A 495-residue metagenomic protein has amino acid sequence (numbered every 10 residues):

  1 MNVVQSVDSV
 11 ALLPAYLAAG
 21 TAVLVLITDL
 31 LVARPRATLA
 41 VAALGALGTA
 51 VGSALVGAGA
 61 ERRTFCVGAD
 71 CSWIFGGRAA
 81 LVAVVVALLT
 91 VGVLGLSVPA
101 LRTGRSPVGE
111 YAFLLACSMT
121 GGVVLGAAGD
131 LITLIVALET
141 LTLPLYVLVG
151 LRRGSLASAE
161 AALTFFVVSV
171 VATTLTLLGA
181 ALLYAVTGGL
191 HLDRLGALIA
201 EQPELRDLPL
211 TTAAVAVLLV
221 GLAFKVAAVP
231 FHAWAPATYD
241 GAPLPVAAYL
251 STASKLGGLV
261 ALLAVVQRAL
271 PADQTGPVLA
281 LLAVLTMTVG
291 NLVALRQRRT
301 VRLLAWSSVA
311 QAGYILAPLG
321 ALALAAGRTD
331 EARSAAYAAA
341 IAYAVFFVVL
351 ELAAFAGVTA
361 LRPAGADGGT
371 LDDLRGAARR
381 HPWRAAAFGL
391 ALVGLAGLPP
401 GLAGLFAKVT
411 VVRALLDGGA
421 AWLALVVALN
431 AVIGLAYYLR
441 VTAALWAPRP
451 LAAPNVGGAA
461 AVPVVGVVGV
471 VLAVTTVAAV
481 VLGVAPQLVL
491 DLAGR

Functional and structural regions predicted by a protein language model:
M1-R495: Alpha-helical transmembrane segments of multi-pass membrane proteins predominantly involved in bioenergetics
